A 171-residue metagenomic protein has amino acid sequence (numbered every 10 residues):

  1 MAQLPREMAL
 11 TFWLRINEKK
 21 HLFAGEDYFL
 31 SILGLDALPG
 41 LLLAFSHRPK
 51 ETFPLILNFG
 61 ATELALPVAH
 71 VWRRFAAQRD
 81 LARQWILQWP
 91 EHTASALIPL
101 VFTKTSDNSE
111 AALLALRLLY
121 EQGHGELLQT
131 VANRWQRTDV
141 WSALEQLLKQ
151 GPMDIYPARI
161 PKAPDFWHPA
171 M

Functional and structural regions predicted by a protein language model:
M1-H21, H47-E51, R74-L81, Q88-S95 (+1 more regions): Long, helix-rich interaction regions
I16-A76, D80-R83: Alpha-helical adaptor scaffolds
